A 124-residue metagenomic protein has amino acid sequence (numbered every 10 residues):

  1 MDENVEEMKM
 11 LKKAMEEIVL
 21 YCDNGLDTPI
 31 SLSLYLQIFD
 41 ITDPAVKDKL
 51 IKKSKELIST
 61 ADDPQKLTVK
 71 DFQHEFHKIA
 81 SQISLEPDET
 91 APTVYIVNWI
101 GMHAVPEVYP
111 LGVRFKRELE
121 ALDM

Functional and structural regions predicted by a protein language model:
M1-L11, D43, K47, Q65 (+4 more regions): Intrinsic-disorder-associated interaction segments
M1-L32: Long, leucine- and charge-enriched amphipathic alpha-helices that form heptad-repeat coiled-coil/leucine-zipper-like
K12-M15, D48-L57, P87-G101: Short, Lys/Arg-enriched charge-dense amphipathic segments
C22-S81: Amphipathic alpha-helical interaction modules
E75-M124: Amphipathic alpha-helical binding modules
